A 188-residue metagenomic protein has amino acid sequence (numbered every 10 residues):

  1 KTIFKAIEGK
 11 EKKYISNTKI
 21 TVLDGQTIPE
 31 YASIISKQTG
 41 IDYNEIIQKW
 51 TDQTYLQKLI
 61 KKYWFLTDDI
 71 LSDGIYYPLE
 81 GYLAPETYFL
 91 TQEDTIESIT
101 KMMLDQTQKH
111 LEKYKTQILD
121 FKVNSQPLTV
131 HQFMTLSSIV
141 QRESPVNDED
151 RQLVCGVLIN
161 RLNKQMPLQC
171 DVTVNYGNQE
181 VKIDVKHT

Functional and structural regions predicted by a protein language model:
K1-Q169, V174-N178: Conserved catalytic or metal-liganding residues and their short signature motifs at active sites of enzymes
V181-T188: N-terminal positively charged amphipathic segments used for targeting/anchoring
